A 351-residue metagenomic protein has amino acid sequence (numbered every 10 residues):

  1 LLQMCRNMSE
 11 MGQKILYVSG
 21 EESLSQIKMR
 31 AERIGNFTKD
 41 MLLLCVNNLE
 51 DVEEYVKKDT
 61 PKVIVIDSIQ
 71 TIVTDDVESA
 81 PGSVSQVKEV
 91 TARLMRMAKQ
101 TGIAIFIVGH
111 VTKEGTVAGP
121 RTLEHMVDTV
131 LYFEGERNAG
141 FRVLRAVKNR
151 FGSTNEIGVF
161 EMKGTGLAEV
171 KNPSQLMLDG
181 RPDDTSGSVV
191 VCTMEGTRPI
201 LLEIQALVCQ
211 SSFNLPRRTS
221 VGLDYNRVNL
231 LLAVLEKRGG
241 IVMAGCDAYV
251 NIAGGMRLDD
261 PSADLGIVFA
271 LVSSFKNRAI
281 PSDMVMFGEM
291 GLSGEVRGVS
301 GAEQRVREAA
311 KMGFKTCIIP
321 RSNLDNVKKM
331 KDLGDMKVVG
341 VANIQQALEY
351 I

Functional and structural regions predicted by a protein language model:
L2-R6, G12-Q13, K28-L42, N48-V63 (+2 more regions): Peripheral, non-AAA+ core regions of ATP-driven protein-machinery
I15-S19: Conserved RecA-like ASCE P-loop NTPase motor core of nucleic-acid helicases/translocases
G20-Q26: Conserved Walker A/P-loop ATP-binding site and its immediately adjacent core in helicase/helicase-like ATPase domains
